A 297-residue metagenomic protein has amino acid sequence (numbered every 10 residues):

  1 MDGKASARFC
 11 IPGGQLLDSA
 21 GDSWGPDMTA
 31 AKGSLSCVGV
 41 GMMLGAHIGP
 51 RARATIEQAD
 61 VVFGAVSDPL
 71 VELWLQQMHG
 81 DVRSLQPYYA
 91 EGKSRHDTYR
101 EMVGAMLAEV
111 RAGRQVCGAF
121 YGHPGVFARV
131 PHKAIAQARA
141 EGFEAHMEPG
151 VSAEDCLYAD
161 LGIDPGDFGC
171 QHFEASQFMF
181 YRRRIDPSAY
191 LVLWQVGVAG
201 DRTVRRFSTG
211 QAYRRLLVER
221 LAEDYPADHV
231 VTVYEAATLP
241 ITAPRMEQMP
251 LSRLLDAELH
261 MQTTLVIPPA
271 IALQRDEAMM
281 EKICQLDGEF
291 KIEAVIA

Functional and structural regions predicted by a protein language model:
M1, D60, L221-Y225: Generic secondary-structure transition motif, activating predominantly at the C-termini of alpha-helices
M1-A20: Nucleotide-activated sugar donor-binding and catalytic core shared by glycosyltransferases and related lipid-linked
G3, P50, A128-R129, I163-P165 (+1 more regions): Generic structural "secondary-structure junction" signal
L16, G21-A46, P50-E148, T263-T264 (+1 more regions): Class I S-adenosyl-L-methionine
G25, T29-V38, A54, R111 (+2 more regions): Beta-strand/loop-alpha-helix module characteristic of Rossmann-like adenine-cofactor folds
